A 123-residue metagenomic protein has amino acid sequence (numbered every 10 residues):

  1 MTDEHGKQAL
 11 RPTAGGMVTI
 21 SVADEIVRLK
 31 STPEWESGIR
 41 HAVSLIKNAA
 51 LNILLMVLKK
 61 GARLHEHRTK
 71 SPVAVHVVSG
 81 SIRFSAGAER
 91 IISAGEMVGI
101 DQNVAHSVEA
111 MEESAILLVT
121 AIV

Functional and structural regions predicted by a protein language model:
M1-A50, S85: A short, N-terminal "cap"/entry segment at the start of jelly-roll beta-barrel domains of the cupin/DSBH fold
W35-H41, A49-R68, Q102, V123: Conserved short histidine dyad/triad with adjacent acidic residue
K60, K70-G87: Glycine- and acidic-residue-biased ligand/ion/polar-headgroup-sensing regions
A74, E112-V123: A short hydrophobic beta-strand segment most commonly corresponding to one strand of the jelly-roll/cupin
V78-S79, S93-A94, E112: A cytosolic small-molecule/anion-sensing beta-strand core signal
S81, A105, S114-A115: Structural motif
G87-N103: Short acidic-glycine-tyrosine-enriched beta hairpin
